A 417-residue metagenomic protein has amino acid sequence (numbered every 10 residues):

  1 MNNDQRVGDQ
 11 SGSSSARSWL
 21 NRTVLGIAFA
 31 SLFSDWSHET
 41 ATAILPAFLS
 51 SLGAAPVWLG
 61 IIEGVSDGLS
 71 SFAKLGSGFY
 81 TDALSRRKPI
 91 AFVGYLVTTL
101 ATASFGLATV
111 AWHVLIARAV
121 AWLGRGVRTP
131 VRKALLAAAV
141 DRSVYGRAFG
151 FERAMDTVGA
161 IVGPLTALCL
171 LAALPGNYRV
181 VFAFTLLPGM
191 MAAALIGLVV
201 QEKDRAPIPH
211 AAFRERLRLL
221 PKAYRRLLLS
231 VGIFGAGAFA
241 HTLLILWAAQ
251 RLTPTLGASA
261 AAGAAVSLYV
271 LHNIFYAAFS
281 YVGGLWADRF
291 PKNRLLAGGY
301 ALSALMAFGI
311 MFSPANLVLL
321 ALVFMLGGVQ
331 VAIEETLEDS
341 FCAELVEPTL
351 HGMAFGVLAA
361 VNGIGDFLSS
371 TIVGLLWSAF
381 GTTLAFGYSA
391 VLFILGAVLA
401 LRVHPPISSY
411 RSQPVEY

Functional and structural regions predicted by a protein language model:
N2-N21, E202-S230, E416-Y417: Juxtamembrane intracellular "pre-TM" segments in multi-pass secondary transporters
G12-G68, R225-G257, A261, A265: Helix-loop boundary and gating motifs at the non-cytosolic
A47-S51, V162-V180, L368-L384: Transmembrane alpha-helix termini and helix-breaking/packing motifs in multi-pass membrane transporters
D67-L75, I161, N273-Y281, G363-F367: Residue-level signature of mid-helix packing/kink "hotspots" within the transmembrane helices of 12-pass Major
A73-S85, L171, F279-P291, W377: Helix-to-loop junctions at the C-terminal end of transmembrane segments in multipass secondary transporters
P89-A103, L186, R294-G309, A390: Structural signature of the two symmetry-related core transmembrane helices
V127-V140, I333-V346: Intracellular juxtamembrane helix-capping segments at the cytosolic ends of symmetry-related transmembrane helices
L186-P207, G396-H404: C-terminal membrane-cytosol helix-exit motif in multi-pass small-molecule transporters
